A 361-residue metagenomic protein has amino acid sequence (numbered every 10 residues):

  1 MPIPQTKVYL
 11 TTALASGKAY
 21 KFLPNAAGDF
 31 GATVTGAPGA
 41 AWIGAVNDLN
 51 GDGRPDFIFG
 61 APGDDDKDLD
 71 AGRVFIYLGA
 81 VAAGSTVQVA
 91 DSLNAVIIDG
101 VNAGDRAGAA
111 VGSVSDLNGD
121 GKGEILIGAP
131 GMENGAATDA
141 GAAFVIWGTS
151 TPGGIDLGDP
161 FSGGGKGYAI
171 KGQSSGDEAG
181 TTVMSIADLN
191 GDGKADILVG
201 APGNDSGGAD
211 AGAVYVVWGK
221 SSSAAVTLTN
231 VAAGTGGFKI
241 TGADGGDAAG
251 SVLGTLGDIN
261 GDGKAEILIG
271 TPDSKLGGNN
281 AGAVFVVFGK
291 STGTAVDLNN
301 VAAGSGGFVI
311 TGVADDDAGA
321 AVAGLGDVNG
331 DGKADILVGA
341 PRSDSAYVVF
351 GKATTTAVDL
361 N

Functional and structural regions predicted by a protein language model:
M1-N361: Conserved beta-strand/short-helix segments that make up beta-rich extracellular adhesion/recognition modules
